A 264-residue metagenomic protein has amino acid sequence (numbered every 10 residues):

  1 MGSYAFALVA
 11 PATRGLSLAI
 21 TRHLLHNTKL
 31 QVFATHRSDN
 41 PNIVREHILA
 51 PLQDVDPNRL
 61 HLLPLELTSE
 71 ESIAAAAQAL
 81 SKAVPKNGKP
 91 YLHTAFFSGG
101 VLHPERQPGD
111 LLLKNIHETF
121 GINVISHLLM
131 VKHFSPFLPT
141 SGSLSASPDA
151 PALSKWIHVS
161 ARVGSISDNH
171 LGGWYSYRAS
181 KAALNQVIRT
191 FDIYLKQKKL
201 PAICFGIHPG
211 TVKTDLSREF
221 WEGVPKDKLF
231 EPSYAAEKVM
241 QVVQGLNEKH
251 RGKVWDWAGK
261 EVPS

Functional and structural regions predicted by a protein language model:
V9-H23: N-terminal Rossmann NAD(P)H-binding glycine-rich loop of SDR-like oxidoreductase domains
A10, G88-L102, N123, H158 (+1 more regions): Rossmann-fold scaffold of SDR-type NAD(P)-dependent oxidoreductases
L25-V44: Conserved glycine-rich Rossmann-like NAD(P)H-binding loop of the short-chain dehydrogenase/reductase
P51-E71: Rossmann-fold cofactor-recognition segment
E66-P90: Conserved Rossmann-fold cofactor-binding substructure of NAD(P)-dependent oxidoreductases
G100-I125, S135-K198: Catalytic loop of short-chain dehydrogenase/reductase
S167, K199, H208-W221: Short beta-loop-alpha junction of Rossmann-like oxidoreductase domains
G206, E219-S264: C-terminal helical subdomain
